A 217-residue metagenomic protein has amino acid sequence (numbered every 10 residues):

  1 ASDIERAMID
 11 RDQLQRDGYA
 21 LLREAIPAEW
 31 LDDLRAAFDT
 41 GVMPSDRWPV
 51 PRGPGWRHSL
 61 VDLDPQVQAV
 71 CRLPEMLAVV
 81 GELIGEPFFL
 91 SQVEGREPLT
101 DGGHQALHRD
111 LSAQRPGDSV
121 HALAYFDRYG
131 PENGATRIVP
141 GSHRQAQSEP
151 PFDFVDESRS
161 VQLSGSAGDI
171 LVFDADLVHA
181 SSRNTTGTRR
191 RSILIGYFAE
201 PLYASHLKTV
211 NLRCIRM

Functional and structural regions predicted by a protein language model:
S2-D17, L22-Q114: Non-heme Fe(II)-dependent double-stranded beta-helix
M8, R35, P44, L177 (+1 more regions): Non-heme Fe(II)/2-oxoglutarate
D64-A69, S158-S160, S181-S182: Active-site rim elements
V93-G95, A122-A124, I193-Y197: A structural signal for short, well-ordered beta-strand segments
D101-S164, L202-R213: Catalytic core of non-heme Fe(II) oxygenases with the double-stranded beta-helix
S160, A167, T188-S192: Active-site lining segments that contact anionic ligands and/or coordinate catalytic metals
G165-H179: Conserved metal-binding segment of the jelly-roll/cupin
